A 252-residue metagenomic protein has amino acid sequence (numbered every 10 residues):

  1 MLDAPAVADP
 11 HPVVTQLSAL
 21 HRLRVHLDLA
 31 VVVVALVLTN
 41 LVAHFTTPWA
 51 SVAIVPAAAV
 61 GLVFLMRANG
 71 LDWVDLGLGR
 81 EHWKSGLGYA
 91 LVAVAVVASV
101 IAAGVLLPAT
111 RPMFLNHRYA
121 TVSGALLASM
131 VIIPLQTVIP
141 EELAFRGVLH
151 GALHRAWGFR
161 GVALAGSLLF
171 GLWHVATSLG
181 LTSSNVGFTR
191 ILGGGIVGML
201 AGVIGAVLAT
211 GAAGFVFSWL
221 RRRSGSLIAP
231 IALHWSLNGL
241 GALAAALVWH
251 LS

Functional and structural regions predicted by a protein language model:
M1-S85, V94, T110, F114-Y119 (+4 more regions): N-terminal, membrane-interfacial amphipathic/helix-forming hydrophobic leader that caps and precedes the first
L36, A98, G214-S218: Alpha-helical transmembrane segments
L41-V42, S99-L106, W219, R223 (+1 more regions): Hydrophobic membrane-targeting alpha-helices
K84-V96, H154, L169: Alpha-helical transmembrane segments of multi-pass membrane proteins
V97-P108, L172-L181: C-terminal TM-helix exit segments that contain a strictly Trp-centered aromatic cap at the helix terminus
T121-A125: A short mid-domain helix/strand-loop element embedded in enzyme catalytic domains that forms or borders the active-site
L126-S252: Transmembrane helix-loop-helix hairpins at the membrane interface of multi-pass integral membrane proteins
